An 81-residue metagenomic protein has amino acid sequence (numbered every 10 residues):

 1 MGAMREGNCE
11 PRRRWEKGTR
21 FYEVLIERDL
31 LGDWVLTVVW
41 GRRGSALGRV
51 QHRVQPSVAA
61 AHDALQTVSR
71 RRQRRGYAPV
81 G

Functional and structural regions predicted by a protein language model:
M1-G2, D63, V80: Compact soluble domain cores
M1-V35: Short N-terminal "domain-start" leader segments that mark the transition from disordered tails or signal peptides into
W40-A60: A short, exposed loop/beta-hairpin motif centered on an aromatic-Gly-Thr core
V54, P79-V80: Residue-level signal for alpha-helical context at structural boundaries
Q66-P79: Short arginine-rich
